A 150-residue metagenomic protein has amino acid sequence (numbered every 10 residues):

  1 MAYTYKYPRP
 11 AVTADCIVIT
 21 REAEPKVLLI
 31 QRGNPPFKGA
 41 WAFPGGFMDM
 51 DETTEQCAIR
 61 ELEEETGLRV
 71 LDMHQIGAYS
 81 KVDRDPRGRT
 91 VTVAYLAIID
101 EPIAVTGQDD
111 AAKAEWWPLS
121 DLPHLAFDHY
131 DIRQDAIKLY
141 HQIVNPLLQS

Functional and structural regions predicted by a protein language model:
M1-A2, S80: Short alpha-helical segments and helix-capping/turn motifs at coil-helix boundaries
A2-A42, E55, V70: N-terminal strand-loop-strand
M48-V144: Unchanged
L147-S150: Short acidic, hydrophobic short linear motifs in intrinsically disordered regions
